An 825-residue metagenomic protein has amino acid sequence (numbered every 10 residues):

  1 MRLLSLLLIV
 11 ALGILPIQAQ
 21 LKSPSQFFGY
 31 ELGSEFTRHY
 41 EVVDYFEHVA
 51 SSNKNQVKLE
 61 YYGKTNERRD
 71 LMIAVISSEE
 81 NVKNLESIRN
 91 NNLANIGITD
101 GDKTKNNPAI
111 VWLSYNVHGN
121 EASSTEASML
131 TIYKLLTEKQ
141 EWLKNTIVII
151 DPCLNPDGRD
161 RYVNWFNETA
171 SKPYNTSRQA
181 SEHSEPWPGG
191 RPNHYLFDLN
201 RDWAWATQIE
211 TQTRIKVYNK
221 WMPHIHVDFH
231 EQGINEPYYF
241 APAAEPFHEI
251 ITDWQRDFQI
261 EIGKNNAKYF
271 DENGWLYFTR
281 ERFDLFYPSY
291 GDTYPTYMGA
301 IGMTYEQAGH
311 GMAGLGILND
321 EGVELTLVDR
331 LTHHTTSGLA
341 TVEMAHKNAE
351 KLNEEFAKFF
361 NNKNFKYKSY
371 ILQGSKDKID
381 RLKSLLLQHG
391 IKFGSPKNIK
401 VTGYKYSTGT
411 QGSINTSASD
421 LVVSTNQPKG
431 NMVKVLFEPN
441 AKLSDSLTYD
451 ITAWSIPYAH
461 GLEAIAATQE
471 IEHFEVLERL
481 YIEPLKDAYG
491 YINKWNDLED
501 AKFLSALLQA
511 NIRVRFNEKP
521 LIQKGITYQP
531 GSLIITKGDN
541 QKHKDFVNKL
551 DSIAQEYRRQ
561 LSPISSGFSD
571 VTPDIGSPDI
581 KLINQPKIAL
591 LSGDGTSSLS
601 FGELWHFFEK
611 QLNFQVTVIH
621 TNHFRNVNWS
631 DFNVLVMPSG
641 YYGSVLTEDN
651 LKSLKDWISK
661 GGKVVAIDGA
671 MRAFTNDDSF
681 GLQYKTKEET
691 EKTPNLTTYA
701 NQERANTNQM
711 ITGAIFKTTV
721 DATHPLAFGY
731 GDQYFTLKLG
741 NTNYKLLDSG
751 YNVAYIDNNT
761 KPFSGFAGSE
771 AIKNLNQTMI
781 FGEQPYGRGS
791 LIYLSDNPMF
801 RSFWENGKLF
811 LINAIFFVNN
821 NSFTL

Functional and structural regions predicted by a protein language model:
M1-F27: Bacterial Sec-dependent N-terminal signal peptides
Q20-A122, E126-T137, E141-I147, R201 (+8 more regions): Intrinsic-disorder/low-complexity accessory segments
V148-Y162, E703, T712: Short, conserved secondary-structure transition motifs
D151-N155, F166, F229-E236, A670: Short, solvent-exposed turn/loop segments enriched in Gly/Ser/Thr/Pro and often Arg
D160-S177: Aromatic- and acidic-residue-enriched segments that line the glycan-binding/catalytic groove of carbohydrate-active
T176, P192, Q259, T279-R280: Substrate-binding/catalytic cleft of secreted carbohydrate-active enzymes, primarily glycoside hydrolases
A180-W205, H226-P242, T304-E306: Core alpha/beta catalytic barrel or barrel-like domain that forms the active/cofactor pocket in diverse metabolic
